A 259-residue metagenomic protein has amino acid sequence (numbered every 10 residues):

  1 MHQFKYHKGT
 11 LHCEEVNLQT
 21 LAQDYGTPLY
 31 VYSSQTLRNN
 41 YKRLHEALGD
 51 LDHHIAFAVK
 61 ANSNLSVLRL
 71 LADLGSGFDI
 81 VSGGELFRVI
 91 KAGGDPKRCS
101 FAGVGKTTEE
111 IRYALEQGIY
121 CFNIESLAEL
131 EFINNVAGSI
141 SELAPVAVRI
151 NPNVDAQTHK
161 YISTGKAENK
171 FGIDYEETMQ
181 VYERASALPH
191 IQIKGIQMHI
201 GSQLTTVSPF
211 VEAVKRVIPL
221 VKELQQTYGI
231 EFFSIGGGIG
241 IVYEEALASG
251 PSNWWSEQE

Functional and structural regions predicted by a protein language model:
M1-A144, E183, A187-Q192, E223-Y228: A charged N-terminal "starter" segment
Q23-Y30, E116-C121, K160-I173, T206-F210 (+1 more regions): Glycine-rich tight-turn/loop motif centered on a GG-T
S34, R38, T108, L127 (+4 more regions): Non-membrane alpha-helical structural segments and their capping/turn regions in soluble enzymes
A58, P145-N151, Q197-H199, S234-G236: Short beta-strand segments
N64-V67, E85-F87, T108-E110, P152-E168 (+2 more regions): Conserved radical SAM core fold
L115, E129, V136, E168-S186 (+1 more regions): Metal-dependent enolase-superfamily TIM-barrel catalytic cores that perform enediolate-based chemistry
R184-P209: Gly/Ser/Thr-enriched, mixed-charge loops and adjacent short helices that form phosphate/oxyanion-binding elements
T205-E259: C-terminal active-site-proximal or functional interface alpha/beta core segments in diverse enzymes
